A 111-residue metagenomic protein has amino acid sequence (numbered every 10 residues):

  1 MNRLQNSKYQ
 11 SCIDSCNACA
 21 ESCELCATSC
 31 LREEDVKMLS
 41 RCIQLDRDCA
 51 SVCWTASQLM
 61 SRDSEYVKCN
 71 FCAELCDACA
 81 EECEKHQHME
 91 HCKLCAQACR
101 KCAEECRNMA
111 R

Functional and structural regions predicted by a protein language model:
M1-R111: Amphipathic alpha-helical hairpins
